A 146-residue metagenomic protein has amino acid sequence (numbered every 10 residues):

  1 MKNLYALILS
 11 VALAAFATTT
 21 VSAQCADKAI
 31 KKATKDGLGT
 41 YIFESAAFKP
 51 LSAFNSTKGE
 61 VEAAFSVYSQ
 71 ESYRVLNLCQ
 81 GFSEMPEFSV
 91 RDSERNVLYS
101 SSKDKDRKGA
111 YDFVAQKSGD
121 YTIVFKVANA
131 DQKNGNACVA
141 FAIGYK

Functional and structural regions predicted by a protein language model:
M1-L9: Bacterial N-terminal signal peptides that target proteins for export
I8-F16: Bacterial N-terminal signal peptides
F16-A23: Sec/Tat signal peptide C-region and signal peptidase I cleavage site
A23-V61, K146: Non-catalytic extracellular/lumenal accessory regions of secreted precursors
A26, A53-N136, G144-K146: Acidic, Ser/Thr/Pro-rich low-complexity intrinsically disordered segments
